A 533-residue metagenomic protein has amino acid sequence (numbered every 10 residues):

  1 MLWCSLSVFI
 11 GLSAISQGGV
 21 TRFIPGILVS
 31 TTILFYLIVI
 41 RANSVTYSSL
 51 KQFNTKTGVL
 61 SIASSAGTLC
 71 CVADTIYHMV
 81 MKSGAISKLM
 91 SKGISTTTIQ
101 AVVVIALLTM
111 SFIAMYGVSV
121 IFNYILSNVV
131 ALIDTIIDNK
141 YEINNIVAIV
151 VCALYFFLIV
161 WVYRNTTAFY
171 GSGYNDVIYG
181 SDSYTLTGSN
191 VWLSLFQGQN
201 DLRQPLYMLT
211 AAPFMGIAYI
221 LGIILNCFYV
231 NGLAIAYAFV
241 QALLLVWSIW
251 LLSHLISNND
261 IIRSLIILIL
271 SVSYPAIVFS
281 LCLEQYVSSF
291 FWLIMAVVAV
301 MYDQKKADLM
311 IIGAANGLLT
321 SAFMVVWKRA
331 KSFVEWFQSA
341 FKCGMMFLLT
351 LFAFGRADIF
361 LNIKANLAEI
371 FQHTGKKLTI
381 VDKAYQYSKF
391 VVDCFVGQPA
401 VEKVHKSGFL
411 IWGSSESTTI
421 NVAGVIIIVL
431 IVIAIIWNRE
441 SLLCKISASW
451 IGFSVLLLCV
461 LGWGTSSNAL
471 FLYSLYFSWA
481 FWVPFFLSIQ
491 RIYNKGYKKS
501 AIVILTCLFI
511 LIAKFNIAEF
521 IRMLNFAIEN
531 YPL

Functional and structural regions predicted by a protein language model:
Y124, N128-A131, W250-S253, A400-F409 (+1 more regions): Hydrophobic, aromatic-rich transmembrane alpha-helices and their immediate juxtamembrane boundary segments
L158-Y163, F337-A423: Membrane-lumen/periplasm interface segments of specific transmembrane helices in polyprenyl phosphate-linked
F196-Y229, I235, F239: Short hydrophobic/aromatic helix or loop-helix immediately within or flanking a transmembrane segment in polytopic
A236-S257, I433: Transmembrane-helix motifs of polytopic, lipid-linked glycan transferases
W250-V272, K445: Transmembrane-helix signature of polytopic, membrane-embedded enzymes that assemble or transfer cell-envelope glycans
A276, S288-K305: Specific aromatic-rich, kink-prone transmembrane helix
L281-V287: Short acidic/glycine- and proline-prone juxtamembrane loop motifs at membrane-interface regions of multi-pass membrane
K305-E335, S339, C507: Membrane-interface alpha helices of multi-pass inner-membrane proteins
